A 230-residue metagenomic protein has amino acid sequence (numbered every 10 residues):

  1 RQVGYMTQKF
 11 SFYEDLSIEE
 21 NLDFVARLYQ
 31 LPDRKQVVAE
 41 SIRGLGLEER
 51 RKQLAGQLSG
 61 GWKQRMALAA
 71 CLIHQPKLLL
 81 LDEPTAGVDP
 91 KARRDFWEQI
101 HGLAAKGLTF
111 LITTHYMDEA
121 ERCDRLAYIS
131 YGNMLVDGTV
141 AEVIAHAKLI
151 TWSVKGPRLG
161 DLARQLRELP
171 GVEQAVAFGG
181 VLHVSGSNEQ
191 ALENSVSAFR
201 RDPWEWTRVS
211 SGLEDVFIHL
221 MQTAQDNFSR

Functional and structural regions predicted by a protein language model:
D23, R27-R50: Conserved ABC ATPase "signature" region
L54-L58: Conserved ABC ATPase signature
L68: Hydrophobic anchor residue at the start of the ABC signature
Q75: Conserved catalytic motifs of ABC-family nucleotide-binding domains
L79-D82: Catalytic Walker B motif of ABC-type/P-loop ATPase nucleotide-binding domains
E98-S187: ABC transporter nucleotide-binding domain
